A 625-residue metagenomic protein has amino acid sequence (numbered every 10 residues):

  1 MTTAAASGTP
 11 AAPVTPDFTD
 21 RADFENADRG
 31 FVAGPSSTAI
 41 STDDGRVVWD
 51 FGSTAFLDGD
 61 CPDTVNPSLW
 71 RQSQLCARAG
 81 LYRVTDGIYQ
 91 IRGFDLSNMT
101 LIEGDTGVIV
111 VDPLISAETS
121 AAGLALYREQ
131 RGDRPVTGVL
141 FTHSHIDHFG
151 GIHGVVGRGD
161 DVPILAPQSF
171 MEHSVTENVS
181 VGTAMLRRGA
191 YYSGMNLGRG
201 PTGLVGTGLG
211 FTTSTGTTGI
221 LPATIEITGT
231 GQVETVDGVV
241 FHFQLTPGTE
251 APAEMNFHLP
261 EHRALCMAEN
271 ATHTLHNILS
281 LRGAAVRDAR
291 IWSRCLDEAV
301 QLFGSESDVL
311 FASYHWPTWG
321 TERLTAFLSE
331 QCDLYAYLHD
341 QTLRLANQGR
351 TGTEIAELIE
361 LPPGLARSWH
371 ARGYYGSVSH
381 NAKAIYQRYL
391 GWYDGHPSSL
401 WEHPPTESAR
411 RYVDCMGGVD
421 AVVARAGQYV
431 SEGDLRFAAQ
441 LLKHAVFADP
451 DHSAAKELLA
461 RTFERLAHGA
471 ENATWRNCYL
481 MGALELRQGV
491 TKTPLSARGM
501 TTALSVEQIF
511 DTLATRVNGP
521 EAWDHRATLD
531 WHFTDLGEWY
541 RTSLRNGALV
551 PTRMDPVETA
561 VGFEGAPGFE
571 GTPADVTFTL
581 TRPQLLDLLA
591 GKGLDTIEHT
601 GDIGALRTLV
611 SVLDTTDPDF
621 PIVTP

Functional and structural regions predicted by a protein language model:
T2-W70, G182-T213, Q301-V309, W316-E507: Accessory terminal helices/loops
S73-R134, M255-L259, R263-E269: Conserved beta-strand hairpin/beta-sheet module of binuclear metal-dependent hydrolase folds, prominently
L81, T106-G107, E118-L165, T228: Active-site metal-binding motif and surrounding structural segment of the metallo-beta-lactamase
R83, G132, E172-P247, I291-V300: Metallo-beta-lactamase
G87, I102, D112, Y127 (+9 more regions): Divalent metal-coordination and catalytic microenvironments
G107-V108, I115-E118, G219-I225, G231-T235 (+1 more regions): Metallo-beta-lactamase
G150-G154, S174-S180, L186, H276-L279 (+1 more regions): Short acidic, glycine/serine/threonine-rich loops at helix termini
R425, D434-Q440, H444-F447, D451 (+2 more regions): Feature captures hydrophobic
